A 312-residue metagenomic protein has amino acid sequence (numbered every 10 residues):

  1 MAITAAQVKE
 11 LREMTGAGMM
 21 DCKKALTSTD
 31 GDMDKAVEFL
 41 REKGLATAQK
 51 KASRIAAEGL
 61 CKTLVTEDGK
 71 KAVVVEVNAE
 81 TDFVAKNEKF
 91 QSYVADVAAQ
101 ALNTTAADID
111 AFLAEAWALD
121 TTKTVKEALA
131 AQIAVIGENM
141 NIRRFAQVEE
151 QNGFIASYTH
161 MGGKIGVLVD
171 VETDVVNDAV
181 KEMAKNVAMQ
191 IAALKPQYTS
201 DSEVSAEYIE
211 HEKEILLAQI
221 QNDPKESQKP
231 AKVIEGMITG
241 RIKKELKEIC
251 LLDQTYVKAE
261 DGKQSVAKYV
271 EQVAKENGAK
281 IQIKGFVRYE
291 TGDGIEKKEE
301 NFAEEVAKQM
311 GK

Functional and structural regions predicted by a protein language model:
A2-K312: N-terminal assembly/interaction segments in proteins that build large macromolecular machines
